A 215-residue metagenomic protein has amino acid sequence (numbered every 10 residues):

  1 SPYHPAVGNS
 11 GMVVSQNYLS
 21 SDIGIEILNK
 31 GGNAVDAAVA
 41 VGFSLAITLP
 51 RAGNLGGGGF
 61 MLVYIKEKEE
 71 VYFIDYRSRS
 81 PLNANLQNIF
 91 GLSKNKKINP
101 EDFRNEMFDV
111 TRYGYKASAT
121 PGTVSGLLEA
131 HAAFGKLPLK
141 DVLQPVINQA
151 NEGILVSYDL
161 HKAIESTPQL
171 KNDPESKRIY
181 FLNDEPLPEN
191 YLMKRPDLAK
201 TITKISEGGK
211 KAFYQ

Functional and structural regions predicted by a protein language model:
S1-D22, E26, A34-Q215: Noncatalytic scaffold domains of N-terminal-nucleophile
